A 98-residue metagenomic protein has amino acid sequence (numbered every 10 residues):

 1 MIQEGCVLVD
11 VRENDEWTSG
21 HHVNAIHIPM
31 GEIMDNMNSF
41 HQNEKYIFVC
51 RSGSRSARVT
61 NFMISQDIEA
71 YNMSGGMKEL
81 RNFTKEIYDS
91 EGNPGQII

Functional and structural regions predicted by a protein language model:
M1-V7, N14-K45, S56-I98: Rhodanese-like catalytic fold shared by cysteine-dependent sulfurtransferases and DSP/PTP-type phosphatases
V49: Short, surface-exposed ligand- or partner-binding patches at beta-edge/loop junctions that are enriched in aromatics
